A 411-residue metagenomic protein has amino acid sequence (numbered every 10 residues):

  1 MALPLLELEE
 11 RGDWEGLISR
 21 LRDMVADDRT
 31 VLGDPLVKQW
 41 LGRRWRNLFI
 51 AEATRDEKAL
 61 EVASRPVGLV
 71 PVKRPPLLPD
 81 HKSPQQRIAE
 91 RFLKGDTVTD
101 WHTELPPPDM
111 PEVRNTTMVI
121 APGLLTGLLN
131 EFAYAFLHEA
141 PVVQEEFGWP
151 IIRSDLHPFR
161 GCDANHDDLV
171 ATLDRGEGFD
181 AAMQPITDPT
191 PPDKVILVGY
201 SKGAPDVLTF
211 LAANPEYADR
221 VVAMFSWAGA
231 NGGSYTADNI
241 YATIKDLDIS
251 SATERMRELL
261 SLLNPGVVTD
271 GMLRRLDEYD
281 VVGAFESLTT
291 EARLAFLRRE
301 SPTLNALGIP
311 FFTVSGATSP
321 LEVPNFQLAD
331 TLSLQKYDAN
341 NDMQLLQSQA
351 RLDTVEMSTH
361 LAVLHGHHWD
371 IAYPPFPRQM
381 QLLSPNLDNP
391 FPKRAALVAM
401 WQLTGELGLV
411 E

Functional and structural regions predicted by a protein language model:
M1-A133, V142, E411: Flexible, membrane-associating and regulatory peripheral segments of lipid-active enzymes
A2-K38, R55, S301-E411: C-terminal catalytic-base region of ester-bond hydrolases, centering on the histidine of the charge-relay
P108-V195: Active-site catalytic motif of lipid deacylating hydrolases and related acyltransferases
A121-T126, Y200-S201, G229, G316: Glycine-rich His-Gly loop
T126-A135, A242, L334, L383: Short, flexible/disordered intra-domain loops and linkers
E131-A133, Y235-I240, E322-Q327: Short aromatic-enriched loop/helix-cap "lid" or pocket-rim segments at secondary-structure transitions that line
D167-T289: Serine-dependent carboxylesterase/thioesterase catalytic core of lipase-like alpha/beta-hydrolase/SGNH enzymes
L262-F326: Serine-hydrolase catalytic core
